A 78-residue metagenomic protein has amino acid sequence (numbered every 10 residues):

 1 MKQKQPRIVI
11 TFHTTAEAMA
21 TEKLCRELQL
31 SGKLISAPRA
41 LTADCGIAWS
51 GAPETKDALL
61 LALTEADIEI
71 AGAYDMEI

Functional and structural regions predicted by a protein language model:
M1-K4: Solvent-exposed alpha-helices and their adjacent loops that cap or buttress functional pockets in soluble metabolic
P6-I8, Y74: Short helix-onset patch at the extreme N-terminus, typifying the N->h transition of secretory signal peptides
V9, H13-L60: Amphipathic, hydrophobic secondary-structure cores in small proteins
G51-I78: C-terminal structural segments of small proteins and small subunits
